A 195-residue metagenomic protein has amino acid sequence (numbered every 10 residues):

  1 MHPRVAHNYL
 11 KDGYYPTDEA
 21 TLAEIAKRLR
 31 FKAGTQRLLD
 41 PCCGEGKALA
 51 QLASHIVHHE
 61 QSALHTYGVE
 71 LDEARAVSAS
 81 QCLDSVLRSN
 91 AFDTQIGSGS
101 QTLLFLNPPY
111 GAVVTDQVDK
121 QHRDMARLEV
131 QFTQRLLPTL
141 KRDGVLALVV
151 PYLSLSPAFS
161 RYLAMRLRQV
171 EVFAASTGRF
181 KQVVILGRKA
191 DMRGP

Functional and structural regions predicted by a protein language model:
M1-A33, A48-A50: S-adenosyl-L-methionine
Y15-A20, R123-V130: Conserved phosphate-coordination/catalytic loops
I25-R28, R37-S54, G68, D72-E73 (+3 more regions): Conserved proline-anchored active-site loop of SAM-dependent methyltransferases that bridges a beta-strand
S54-H65: Conserved S-adenosyl-L-methionine
A79-S80: Conserved SAM-binding loop
L83-R88: Active-site regions of enzymes building and remodeling cell-envelope glycoconjugates
M125-L186: Conserved Class I SAM-dependent methyltransferase catalytic core
V183-P195: Core SAM-dependent methyltransferase catalytic element
